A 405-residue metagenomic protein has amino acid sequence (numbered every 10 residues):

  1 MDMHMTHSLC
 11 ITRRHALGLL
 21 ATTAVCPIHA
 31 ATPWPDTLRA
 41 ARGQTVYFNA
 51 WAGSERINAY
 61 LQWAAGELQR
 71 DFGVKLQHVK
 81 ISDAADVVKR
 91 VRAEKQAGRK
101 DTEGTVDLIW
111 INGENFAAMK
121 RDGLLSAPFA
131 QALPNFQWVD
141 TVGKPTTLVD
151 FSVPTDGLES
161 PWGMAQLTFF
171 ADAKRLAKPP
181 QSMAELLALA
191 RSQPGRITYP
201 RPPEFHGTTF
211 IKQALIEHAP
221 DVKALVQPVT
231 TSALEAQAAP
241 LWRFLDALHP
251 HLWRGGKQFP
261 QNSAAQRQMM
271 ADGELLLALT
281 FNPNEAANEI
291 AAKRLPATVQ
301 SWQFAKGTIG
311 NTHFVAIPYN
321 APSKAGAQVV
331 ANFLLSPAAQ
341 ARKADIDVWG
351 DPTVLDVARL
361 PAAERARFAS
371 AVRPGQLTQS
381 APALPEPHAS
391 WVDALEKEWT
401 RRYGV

Functional and structural regions predicted by a protein language model:
H4-T23: N-terminal secretory signal peptides and thylakoid transit peptides that target proteins across membranes
V25-P27: N-terminal signal peptide c-region/cleavage motif recognized by signal peptidases
W34-R42, N49, S54-K75, F169: Short, polar/charged alpha-helical segment
W51-W63, V79-V88, T102, V106-A264: Extracytoplasmic ligand-binding site segments that recognize negatively charged/polar headgroups
E217, W253-A316, N320, L360-R367: Extracytoplasmic/periplasmic substrate-binding proteins
Q268, P374-V405: Conserved C-terminal helix/tail region of periplasmic/extracytoplasmic solute-binding proteins
T308-I309, H313-Q379: Mature extracytoplasmic/periplasmic domains
